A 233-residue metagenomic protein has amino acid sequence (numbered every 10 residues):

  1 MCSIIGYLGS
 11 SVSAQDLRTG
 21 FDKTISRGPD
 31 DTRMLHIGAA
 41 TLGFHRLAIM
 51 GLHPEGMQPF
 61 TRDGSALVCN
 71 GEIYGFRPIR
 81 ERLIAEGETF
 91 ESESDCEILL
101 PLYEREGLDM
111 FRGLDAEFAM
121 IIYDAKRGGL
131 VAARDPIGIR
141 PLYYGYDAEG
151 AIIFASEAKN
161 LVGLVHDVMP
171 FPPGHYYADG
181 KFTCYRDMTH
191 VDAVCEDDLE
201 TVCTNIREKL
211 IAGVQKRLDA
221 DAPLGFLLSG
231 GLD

Functional and structural regions predicted by a protein language model:
M1-D233: Cysteine-centered catalytic environments shared across enzyme families
